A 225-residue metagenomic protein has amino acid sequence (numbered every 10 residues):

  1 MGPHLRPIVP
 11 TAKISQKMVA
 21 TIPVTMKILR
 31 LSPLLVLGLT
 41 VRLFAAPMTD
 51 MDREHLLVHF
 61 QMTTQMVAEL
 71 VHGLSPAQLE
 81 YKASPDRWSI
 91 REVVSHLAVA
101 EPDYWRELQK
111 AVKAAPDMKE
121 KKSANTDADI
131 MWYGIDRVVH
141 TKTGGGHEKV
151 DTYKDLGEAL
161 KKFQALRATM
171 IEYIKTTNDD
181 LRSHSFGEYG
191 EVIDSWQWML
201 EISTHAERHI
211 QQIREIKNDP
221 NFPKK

Functional and structural regions predicted by a protein language model:
K13-K17: Charged/polar low-complexity intrinsically disordered segments
A20-P33: Bacterial N-terminal signal peptides that target proteins for export
S32-R42: Bacterial N-terminal signal peptides
V41-H55, R106-F163, D219-K225: Short, helix-capping/interhelical loops that line the mouth of catalytic, cofactor-, or ligand-binding pockets
D50-L57, Q78-S84, S89-S95, K149-L160 (+1 more regions): Second-shell loop/turn segments in exported
R53-Y81, E207: N-terminal targeting signals for Sec/Tat export/insertion, comprising classic cleavable signal peptides
E80-I130, E172-K225: Short, contiguous alpha-helical
